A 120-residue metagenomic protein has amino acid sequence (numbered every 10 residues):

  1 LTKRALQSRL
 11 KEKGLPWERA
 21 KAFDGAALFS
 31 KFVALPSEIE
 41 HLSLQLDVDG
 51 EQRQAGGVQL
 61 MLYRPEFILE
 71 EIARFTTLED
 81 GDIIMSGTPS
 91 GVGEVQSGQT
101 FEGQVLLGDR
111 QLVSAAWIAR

Functional and structural regions predicted by a protein language model:
L1-I83, G91-R120: Catalytic-core "active-site belt" of small-molecule-metabolizing enzymes, emphasizing His/Asp/Glu-rich regions
